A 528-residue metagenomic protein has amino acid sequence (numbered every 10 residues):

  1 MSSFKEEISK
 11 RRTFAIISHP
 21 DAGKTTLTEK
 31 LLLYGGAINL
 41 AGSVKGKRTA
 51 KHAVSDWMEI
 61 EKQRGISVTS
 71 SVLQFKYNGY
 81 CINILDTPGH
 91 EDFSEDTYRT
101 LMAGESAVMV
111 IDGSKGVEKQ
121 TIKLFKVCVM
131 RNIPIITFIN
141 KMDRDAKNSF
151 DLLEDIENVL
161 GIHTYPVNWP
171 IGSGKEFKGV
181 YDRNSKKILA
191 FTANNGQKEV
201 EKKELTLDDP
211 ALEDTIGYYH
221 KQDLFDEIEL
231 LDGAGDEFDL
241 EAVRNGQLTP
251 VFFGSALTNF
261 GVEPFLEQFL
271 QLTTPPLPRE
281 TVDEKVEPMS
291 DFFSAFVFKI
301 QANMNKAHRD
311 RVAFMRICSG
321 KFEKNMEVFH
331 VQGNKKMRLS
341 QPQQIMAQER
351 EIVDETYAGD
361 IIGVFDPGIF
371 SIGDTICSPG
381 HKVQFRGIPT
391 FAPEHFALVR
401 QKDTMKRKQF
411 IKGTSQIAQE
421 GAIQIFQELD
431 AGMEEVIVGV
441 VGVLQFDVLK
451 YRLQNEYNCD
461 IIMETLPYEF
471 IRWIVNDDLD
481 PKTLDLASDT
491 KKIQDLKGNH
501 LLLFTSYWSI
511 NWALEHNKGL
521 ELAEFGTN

Functional and structural regions predicted by a protein language model:
M1-N528: Structural and coupling elements of P-loop NTPases
